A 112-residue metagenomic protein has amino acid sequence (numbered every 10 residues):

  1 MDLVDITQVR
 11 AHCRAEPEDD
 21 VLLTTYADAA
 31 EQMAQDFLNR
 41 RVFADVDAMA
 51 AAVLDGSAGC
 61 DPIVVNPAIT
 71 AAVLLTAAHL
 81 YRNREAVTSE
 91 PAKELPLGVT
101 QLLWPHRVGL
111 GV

Functional and structural regions predicted by a protein language model:
M1-V112: Divalent metal-cofactor coordination and adjacent catalytic microenvironments
